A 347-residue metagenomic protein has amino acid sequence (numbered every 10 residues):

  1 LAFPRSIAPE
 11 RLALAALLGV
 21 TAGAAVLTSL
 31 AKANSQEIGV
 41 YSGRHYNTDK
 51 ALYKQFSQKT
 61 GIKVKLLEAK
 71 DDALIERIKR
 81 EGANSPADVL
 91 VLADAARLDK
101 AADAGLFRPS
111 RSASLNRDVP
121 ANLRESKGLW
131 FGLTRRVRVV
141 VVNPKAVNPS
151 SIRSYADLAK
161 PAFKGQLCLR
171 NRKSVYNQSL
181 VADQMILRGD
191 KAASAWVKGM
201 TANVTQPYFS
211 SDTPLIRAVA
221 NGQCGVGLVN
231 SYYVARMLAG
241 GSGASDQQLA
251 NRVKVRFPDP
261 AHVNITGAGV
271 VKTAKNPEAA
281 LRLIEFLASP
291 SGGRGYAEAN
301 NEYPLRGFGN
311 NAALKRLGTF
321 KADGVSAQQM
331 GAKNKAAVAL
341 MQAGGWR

Functional and structural regions predicted by a protein language model:
L1-E37: Short, low-complexity disordered leader/linker segments with a strong preference for bacterial N-terminal type II
S29-G39, S57-T60, K160-A162: Immediate post-signal peptide segment of exported/extracytoplasmic ligand-binding proteins
G43, N47-K50, A69-A73, S85-Q223 (+1 more regions): Extracytoplasmic ligand-binding site segments that recognize negatively charged/polar headgroups
G43-K63: Short, polar/charged alpha-helical segment
R136, V197-T201, Q206-F209, Q247-K272: Periplasmic-binding protein-like
V139-A146, N264-N276, G295-Y296: A bilobed periplasmic-binding-protein/Venus flytrap-type ligand-binding module shared by bacterial periplasmic
G165-K173, F286-N310: Periplasmic-binding protein-like
K191, E302-R347: An extracytoplasmic/periplasmic, membrane-proximal ligand-sensing/linker region
